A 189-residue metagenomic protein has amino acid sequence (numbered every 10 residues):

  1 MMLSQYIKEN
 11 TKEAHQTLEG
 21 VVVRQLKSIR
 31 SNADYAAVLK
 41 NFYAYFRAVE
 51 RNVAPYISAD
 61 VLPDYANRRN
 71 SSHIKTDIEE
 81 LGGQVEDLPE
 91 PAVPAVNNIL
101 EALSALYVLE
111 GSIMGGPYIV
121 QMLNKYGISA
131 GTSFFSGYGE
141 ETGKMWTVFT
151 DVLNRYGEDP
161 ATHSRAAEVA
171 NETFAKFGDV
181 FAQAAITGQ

Functional and structural regions predicted by a protein language model:
M1-Q189: Metal- and O2-centered redox machinery and metal/ROS homeostasis
